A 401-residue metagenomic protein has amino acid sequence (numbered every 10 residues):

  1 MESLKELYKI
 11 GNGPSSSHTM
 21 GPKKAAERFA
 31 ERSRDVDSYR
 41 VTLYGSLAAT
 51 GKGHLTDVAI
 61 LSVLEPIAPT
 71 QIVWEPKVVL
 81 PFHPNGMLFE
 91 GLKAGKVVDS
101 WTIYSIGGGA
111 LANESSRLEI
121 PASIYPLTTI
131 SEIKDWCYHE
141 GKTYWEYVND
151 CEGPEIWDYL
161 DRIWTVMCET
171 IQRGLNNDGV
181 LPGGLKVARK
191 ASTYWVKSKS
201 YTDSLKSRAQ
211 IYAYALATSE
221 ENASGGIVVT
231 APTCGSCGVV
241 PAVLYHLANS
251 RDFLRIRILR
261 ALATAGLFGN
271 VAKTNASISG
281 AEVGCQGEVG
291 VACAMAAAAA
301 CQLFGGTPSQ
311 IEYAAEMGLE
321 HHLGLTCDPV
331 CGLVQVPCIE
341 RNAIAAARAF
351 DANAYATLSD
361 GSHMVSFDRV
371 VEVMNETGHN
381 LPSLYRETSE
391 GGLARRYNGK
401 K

Functional and structural regions predicted by a protein language model:
Y8-A26, G225-V243, C285-C293: Conserved phosphate/anionic-ligand binding catalytic regions in large, soluble enzymes, centered on
I10-G11, S279-G284, P329-C338: Short beta-alpha connecting loops at secondary-structure transitions that line or flank enzyme active sites
T19-R32, P241-D252, A297-G305: Alpha-helical support elements that line or immediately flank enzyme active sites and cofactor-binding pockets
A59-W74: A glycine-rich helix N-cap at a beta->alpha junction
T70-Y201, A209-Q210: C-terminal regulatory domains involved in ligand/effector binding and gene-expression control
C168-G280, G284, G392-K401: Accessory "access/gating" subregions that flank catalytic or transport cores
A213, A217, G238-A248, A263-V271 (+3 more regions): Contiguous, well-ordered alpha-helical segments that form the cores/surfaces of helical PPI scaffolds
A300-K401: Functionally critical mobile loop/hinge segments
